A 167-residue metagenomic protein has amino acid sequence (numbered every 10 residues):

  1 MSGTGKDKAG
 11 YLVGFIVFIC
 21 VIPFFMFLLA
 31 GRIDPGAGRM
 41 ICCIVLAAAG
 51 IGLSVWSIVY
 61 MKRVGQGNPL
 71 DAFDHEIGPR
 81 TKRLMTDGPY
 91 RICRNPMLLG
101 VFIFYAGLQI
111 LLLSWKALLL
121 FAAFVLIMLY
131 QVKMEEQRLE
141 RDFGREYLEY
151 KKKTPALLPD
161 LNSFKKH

Functional and structural regions predicted by a protein language model:
M1-D87, L99-H167: Membrane-anchoring alpha-helices and their flanking helix-loop junctions
I92-L99: Histidine-centered phosphotransfer motif of kinases
